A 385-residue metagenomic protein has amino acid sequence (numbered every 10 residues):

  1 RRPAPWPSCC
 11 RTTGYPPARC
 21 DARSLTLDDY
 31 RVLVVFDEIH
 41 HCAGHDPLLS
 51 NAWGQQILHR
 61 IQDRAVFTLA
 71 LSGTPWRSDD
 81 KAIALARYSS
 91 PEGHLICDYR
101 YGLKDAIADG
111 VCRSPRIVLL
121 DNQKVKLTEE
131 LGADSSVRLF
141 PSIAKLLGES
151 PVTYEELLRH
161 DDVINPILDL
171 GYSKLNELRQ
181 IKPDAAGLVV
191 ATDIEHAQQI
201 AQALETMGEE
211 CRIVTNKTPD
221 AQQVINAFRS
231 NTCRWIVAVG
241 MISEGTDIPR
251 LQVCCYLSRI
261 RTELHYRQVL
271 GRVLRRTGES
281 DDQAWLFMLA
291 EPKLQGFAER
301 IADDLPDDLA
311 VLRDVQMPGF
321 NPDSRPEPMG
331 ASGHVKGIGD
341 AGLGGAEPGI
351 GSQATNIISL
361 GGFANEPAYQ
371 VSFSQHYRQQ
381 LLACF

Functional and structural regions predicted by a protein language model:
R2-P7, T12-Y30: Conserved helix/coil segment N-terminal to the catalytic DExD/H
S8, V34, A52-R60, R64 (+7 more regions): Alpha-helical scaffold elements adjacent to nucleotide-binding pockets in ATP/GTP-utilizing enzyme cores
T12-T13, L25-A70, T74-P75: SF2 helicase catalytic motif II
T13-P16, H40-H41, G73-S78, D121-V125 (+6 more regions): Conserved nucleotide-binding/hydrolysis micro-motifs of P-loop NTPases
D80-D184: Interdomain helical connector at the RecA1-RecA2 junction of SF1/SF2 helicase-like NTPases
L157-R159, K174, K293-F385: Long, largely alpha-helical accessory region at the distal end of helicase-like NTP-driven motors
T192-T215: Conserved helicase motor "Helicase C" RecA-like lobe of SF1/SF2 P-loop NTPases
E210-Q316: Conserved RecA-like P-loop NTPase helicase motor core
